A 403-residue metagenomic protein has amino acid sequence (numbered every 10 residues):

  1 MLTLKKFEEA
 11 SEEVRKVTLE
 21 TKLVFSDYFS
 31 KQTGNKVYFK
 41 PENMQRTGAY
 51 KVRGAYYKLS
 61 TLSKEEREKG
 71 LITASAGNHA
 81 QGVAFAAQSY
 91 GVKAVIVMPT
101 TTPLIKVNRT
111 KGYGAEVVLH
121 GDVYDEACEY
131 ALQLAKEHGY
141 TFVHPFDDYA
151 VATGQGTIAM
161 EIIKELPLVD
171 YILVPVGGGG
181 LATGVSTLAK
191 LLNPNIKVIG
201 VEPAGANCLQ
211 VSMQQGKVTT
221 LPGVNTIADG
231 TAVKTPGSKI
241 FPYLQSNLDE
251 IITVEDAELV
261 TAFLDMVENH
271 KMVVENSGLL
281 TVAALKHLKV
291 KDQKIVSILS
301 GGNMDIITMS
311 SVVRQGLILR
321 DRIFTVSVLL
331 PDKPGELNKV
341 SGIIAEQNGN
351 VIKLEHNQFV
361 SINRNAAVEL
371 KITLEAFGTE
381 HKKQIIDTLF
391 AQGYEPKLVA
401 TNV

Functional and structural regions predicted by a protein language model:
M1-V403: PLP-dependent amino-acid enzyme catalytic core
